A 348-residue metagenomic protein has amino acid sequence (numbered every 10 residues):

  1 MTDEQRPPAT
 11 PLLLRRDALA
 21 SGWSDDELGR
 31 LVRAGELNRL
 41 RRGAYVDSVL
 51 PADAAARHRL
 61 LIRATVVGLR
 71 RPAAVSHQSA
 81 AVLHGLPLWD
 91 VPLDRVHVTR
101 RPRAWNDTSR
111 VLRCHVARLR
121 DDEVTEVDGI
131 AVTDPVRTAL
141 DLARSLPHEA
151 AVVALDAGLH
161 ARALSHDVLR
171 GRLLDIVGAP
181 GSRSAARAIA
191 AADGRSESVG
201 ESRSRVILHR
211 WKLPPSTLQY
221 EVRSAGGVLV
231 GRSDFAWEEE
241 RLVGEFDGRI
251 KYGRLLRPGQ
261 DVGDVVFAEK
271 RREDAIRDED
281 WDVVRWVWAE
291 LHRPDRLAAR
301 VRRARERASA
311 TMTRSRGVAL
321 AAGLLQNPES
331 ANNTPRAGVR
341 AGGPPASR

Functional and structural regions predicted by a protein language model:
M1-G181, G200, T217, E306-R348: Short gly/ser-rich loop at a beta-strand->alpha-helix junction or flexible surface loop bordering the NTP-binding
R6-A9, G22, L159-R348: Surface segments flanking catalytic/ligand-binding clefts of nucleic-acid enzymes
